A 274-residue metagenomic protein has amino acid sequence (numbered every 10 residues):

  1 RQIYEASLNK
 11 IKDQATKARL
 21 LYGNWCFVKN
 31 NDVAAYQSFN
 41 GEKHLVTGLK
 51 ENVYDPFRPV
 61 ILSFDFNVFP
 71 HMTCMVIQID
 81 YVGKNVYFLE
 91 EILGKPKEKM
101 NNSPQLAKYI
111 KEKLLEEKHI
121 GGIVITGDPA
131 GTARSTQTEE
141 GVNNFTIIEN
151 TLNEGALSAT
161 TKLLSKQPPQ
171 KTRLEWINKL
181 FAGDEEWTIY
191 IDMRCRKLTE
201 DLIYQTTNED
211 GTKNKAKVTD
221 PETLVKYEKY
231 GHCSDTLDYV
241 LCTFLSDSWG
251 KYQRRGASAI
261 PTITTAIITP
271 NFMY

Functional and structural regions predicted by a protein language model:
R1-F64: ATPase catalytic-site recognition across NTP-hydrolyzing enzymes
Q2-E5, N9, H71, T265 (+1 more regions): Class I S-adenosyl-L-methionine
L21, C74, I125, L202 (+1 more regions): A residue-level signal for conserved active-site and pocket-lining positions in enzyme catalytic cores
S38, H44, C242-Y274: Acidic two-metal-ion nuclease catalytic site recognized across multiple nuclease folds, prominently DnaQ/RNase D-T
D55-I79: Gly/Thr-rich phosphate-binding beta-strand-loop-beta motif of the actin/hexokinase/Hsp70
N85-V225, D247-S248, I263-I267, N271-Y274: Mg2+-dependent endonuclease catalytic cores in nucleic-acid-processing enzymes, primarily RNase H-like
R173-E175, C233-L241: Glycine-rich phosphate-binding/hydrolytic loop that grips phosphoryl groups
D220, G231-S234: C-terminal functional modules
